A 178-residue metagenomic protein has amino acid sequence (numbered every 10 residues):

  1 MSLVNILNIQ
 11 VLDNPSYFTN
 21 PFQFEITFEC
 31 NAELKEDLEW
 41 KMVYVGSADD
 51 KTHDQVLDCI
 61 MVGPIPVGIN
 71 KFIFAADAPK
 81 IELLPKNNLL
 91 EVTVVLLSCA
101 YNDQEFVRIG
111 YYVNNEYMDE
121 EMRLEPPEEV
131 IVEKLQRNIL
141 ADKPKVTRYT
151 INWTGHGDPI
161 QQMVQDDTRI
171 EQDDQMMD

Functional and structural regions predicted by a protein language model:
M1-Q55: N-terminal "first-domain core" detector
S2-L3, S16-F22, N31-E36, P64-G68 (+2 more regions): Intrinsically disordered, low-complexity regulatory regions enriched in Ser/Pro/Gly/Thr and acidic residues
Q10, E25-E29, E39-V43, M61 (+3 more regions): Beta-strand cores of modular interaction/reader domains in eukaryotic scaffold and signaling proteins, especially PDZ
N14, I60-G63, P144, Y149-I151: Short basic-aromatic helix/loop recognition motifs at nucleic-acid and histone-peptide binding interfaces
F22-E25, H53-L84, Y111-Y117: A beta-strand/beta-hairpin structural motif
F22-E25, M42-Y44, V56-I60, L90 (+3 more regions): Generic preference for flexible, low-structure residues
E33-K35, D49-H53, P66-I69, L97-Y101 (+2 more regions): Glycine-rich loops and low-complexity Gly/Arg-rich segments that provide flexible linkers or classic glycine-based
K80-D178: Domain-scale recognition of soluble eukaryotic interaction modules
